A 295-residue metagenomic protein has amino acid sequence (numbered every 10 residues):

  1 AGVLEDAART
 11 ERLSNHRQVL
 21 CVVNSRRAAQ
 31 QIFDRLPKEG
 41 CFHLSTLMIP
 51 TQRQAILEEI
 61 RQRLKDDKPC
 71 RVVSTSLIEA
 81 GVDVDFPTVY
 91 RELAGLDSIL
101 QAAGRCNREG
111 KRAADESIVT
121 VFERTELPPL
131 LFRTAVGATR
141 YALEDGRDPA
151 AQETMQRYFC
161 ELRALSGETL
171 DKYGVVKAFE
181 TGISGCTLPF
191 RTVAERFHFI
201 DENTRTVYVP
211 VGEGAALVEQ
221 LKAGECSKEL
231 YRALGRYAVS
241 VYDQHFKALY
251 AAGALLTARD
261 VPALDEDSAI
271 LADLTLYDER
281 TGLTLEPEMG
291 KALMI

Functional and structural regions predicted by a protein language model:
G2-V22, R27-Q54, E58, Q62 (+2 more regions): C-terminal helicase lobe and adjacent C-terminal extensions/tails of nucleic-acid helicase motors
L20, P87-Y90: Conserved short-loop catalytic and cofactor-binding motifs
L64-E79, R91: Conserved two-lobed SF2 helicase motor
V82-F86: Conserved ATPase-coupling elements of RecA-like P-loop NTPase cores
